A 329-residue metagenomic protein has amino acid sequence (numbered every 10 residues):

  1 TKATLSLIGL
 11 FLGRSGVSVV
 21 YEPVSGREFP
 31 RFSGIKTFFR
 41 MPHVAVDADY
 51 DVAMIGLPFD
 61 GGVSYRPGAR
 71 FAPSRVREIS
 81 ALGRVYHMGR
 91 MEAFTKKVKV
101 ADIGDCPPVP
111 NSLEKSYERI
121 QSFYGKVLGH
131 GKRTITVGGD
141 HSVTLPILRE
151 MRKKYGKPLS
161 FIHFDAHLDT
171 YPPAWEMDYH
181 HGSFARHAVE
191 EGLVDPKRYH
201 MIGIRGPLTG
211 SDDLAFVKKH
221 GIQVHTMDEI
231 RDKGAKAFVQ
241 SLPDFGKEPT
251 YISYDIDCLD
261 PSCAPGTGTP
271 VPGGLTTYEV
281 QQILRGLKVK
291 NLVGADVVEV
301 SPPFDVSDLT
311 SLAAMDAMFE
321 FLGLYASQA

Functional and structural regions predicted by a protein language model:
L12, G16-A329: Conserved alpha-helical scaffold segments that buttress catalytic/binding sites
